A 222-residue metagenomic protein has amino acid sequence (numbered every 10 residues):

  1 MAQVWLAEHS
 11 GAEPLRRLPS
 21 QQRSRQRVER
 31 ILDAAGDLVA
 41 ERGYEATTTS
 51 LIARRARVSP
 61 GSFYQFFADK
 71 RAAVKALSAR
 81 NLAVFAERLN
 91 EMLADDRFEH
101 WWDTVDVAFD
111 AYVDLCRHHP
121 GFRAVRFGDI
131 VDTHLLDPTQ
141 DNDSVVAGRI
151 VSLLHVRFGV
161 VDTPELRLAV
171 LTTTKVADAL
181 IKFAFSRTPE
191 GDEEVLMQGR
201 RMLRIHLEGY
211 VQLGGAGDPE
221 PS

Functional and structural regions predicted by a protein language model:
M1-Q26, V211-S222: N-terminal intrinsically disordered/low-complexity leader segments
S24-A35, I52, L77-L89: Generic hydrophobic, amphipathic alpha-helix propensity
R27, L77, N81, F85 (+8 more regions): Hydrophobic/aromatic residues within well-ordered alpha-helical segments
R30, L38, R42-A72: Helix-turn-helix
A34-L38, L115: Short amphipathic alpha-helical elements of helix-turn-helix/winged-helix folds
A76, N90-R117: Hydrophobic alpha-helical connector segments
W102-V107, H118-G148: Short secondary-structure transition hinges
A124, G128, L136, V156-L203 (+1 more regions): Hydrophobic/aromatic-rich alpha-helical bundle segments in the mid-to-C-terminal region
